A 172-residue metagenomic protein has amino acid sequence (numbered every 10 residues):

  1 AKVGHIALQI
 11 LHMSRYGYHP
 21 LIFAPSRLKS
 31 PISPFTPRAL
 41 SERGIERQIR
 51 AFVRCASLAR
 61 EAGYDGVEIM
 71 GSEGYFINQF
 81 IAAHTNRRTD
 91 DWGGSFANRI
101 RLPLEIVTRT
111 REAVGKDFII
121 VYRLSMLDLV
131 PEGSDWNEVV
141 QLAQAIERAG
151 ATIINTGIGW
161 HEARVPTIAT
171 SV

Functional and structural regions predicted by a protein language model:
A1-V172: Flavin-dependent oxidoreductase catalytic cores
